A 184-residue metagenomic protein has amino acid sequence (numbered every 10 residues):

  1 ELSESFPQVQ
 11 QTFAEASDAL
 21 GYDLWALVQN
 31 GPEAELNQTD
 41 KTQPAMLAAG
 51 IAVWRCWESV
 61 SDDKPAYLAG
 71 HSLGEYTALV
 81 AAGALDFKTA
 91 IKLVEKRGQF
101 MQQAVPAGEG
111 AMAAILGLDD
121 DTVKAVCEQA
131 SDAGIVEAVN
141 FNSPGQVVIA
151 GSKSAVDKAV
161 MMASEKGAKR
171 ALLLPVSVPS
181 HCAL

Functional and structural regions predicted by a protein language model:
E1-A69, I149: Helix-rich "cap/lid" substructures immediately adjacent to catalytic or cofactor-binding pockets
Q11, A45, S72-L73, L85 (+1 more regions): An amphipathic alpha-helix/helix-turn recognition signal
D18-Y22, A82-L184: Alpha/beta catalytic cores of group-transfer enzymes, especially the acyltransferase/condensing modules of polyketide
Q29-L36, T77-A78, R170-L174: A short small-residue
E33-A34, A69-L73, G98, G110-A114: Short, glycine/charge-rich beta-strand/loop segments that flank catalytic centers and engage negatively charged groups
M46, V53, A78-V80, F100 (+1 more regions): Hydrophobic side chains within alpha-helical segments
G50, A66-G70, G74, A78 (+1 more regions): Gly/Ala-rich beta-loop-alpha elbow adjacent to hydrolase catalytic centers
